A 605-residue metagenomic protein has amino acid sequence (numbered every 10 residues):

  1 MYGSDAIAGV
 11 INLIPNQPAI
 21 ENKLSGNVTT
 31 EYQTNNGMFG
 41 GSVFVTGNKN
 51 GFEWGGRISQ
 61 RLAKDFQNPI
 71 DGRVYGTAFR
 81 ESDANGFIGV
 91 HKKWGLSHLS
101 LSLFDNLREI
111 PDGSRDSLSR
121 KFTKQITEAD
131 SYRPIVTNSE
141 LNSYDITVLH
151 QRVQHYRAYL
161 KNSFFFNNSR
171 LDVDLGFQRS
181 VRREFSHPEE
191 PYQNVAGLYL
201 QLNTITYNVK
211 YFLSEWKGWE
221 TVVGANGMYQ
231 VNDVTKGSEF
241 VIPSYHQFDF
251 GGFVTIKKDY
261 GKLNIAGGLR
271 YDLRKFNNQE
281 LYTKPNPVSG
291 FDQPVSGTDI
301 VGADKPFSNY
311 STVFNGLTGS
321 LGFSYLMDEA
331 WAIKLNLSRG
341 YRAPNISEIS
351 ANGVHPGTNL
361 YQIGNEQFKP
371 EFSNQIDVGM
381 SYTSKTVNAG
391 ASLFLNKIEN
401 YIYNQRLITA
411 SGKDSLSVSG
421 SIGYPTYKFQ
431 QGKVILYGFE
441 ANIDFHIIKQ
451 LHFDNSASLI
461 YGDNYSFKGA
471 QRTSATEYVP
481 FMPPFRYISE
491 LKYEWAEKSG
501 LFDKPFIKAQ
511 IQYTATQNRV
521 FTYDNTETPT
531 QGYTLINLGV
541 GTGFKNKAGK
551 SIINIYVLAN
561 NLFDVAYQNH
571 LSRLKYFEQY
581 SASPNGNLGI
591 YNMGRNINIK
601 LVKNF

Functional and structural regions predicted by a protein language model:
M1, D5-T29, G41-V43: N-terminal periplasmic accessory domains that precede and gate Gram-negative outer-membrane beta-barrel machines
Y2, P18-L24, G51, W94 (+7 more regions): Short loop/turn motifs that connect adjacent beta-strands in outer-membrane beta-barrel proteins
N36-L62, G72-G113, L118-R120, R152-R170 (+5 more regions): Transmembrane beta-barrel wall of Gram-negative outer-membrane proteins
A63, Y75, G95-F164, R179-N203 (+3 more regions): Flexible loop and strand-edge segments within Gram-negative outer membrane beta-barrel domains
N194-K210, I363-K369, Q375, N388-D454 (+1 more regions): Outer membrane beta-barrel strand-and-loop segments of large Gram-negative receptors, especially TonB-dependent
W216-V222, N226-M228, G237-I398, R595: Structural signature of Gram-negative outer-membrane beta-barrels, strongest in the C-terminal barrel of TonB-dependent
F394-K397, L416-Q517: Gram-negative outer-membrane beta-barrel transporters
K397-N400, N404, Q512-V520, T542-F605: C-terminal beta-signal and adjacent terminal beta-strands/loops of Gram-negative outer-membrane beta-barrel proteins
